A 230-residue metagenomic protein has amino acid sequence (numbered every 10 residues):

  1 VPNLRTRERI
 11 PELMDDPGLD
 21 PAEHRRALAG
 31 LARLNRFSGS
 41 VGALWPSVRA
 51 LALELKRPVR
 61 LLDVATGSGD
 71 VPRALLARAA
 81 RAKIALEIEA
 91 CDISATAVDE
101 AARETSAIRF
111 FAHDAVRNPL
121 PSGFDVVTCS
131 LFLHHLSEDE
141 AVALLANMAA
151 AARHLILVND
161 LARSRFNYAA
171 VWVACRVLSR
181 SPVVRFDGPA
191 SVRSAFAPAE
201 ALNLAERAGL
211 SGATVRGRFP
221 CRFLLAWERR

Functional and structural regions predicted by a protein language model:
V1-P17: N-terminal auxiliary segments of SAM/dcSAM-dependent transferases
P17, P21-S47, L51-A52: Class I SAM-dependent methyltransferase Rossmann-like catalytic core, especially the SAM/SAH-binding loop
L62, S68-R117: Class I SAM-dependent methyltransferase SAM/SAH-binding core
T128: A conserved beta-strand element that flanks and buttresses the S-adenosyl-L-methionine
L136-N147: A short, conserved alpha-helix within the catalytic core of class I
A152-L161: Conserved beta-strand signature within the Rossmann-like core of class I S-adenosyl-L-methionine
L161-A208, T214: C-terminal alpha-helical "lid/dimerization" subdomain adjacent to the S-adenosyl-L-methionine
A213-R230: Core SAM-dependent methyltransferase catalytic element
